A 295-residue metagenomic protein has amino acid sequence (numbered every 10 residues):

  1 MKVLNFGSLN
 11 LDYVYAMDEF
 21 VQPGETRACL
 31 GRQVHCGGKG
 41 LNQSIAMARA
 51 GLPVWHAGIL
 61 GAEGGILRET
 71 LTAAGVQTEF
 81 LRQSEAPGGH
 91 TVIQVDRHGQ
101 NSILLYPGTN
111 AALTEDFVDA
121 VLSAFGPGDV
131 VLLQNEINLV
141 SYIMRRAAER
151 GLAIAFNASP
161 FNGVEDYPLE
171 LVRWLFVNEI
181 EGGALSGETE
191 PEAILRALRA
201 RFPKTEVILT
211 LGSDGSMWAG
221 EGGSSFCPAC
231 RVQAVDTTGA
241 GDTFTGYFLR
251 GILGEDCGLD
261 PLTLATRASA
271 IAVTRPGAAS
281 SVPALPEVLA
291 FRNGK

Functional and structural regions predicted by a protein language model:
M1-L9, E69-Q83, I93-F226: Ribokinase/PfkB-type carbohydrate-kinase core domain
M1-P23: Positively charged, low-complexity intrinsically disordered leader regions
K2-V3, P23-H90, F291-G294: Substrate-binding N-lobe of the ribokinase-like
V21-G31, S224-Q233: Glycine/charged-rich beta-loop-alpha catalytic/anionic-binding loops adjacent to active sites
Q43, Y142-R145, A268: Aromatic/hydrophobic pocket-lining residues that form π-stacking "cages" and hydrophobic walls in ligand
M47, N178, G241: Short, conserved phosphate/pyrophosphate- and ester-handling motifs at nucleotide-, phospho-/glycolipid
A48, A148, L253: Gly/Ala-rich phosphate-binding loop of Rossmann-like dinucleotide-binding domains, activating on the conserved
G163, E192-K295: Conserved phosphate-binding/catalytic region of the ribokinase-like
